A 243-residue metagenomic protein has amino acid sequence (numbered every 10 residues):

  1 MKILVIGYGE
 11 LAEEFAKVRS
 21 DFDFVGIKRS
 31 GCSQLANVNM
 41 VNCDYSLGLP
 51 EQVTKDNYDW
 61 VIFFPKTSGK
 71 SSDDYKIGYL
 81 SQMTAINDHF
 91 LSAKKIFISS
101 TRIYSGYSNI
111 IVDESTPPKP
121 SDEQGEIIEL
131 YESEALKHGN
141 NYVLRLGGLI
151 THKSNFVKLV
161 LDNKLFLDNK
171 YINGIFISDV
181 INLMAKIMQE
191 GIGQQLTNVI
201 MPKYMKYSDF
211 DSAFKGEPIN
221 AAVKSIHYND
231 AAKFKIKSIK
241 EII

Functional and structural regions predicted by a protein language model:
I3-G7: Conserved N-terminal Rossmann-fold NAD(P)-binding element of oxidoreductases
A12-E13: N-terminal Rossmann-fold NAD(P) dinucleotide-binding loop
N39-Q82: NAD(P)H-binding glycine-rich loop region in Rossmannoid oxidoreductase-like domains and their noncatalytic homologs
T84-P120: Conserved Rossmann-fold NAD(P)-dependent oxidoreductase catalytic core, especially the SDR/UDP-sugar
L130-H152: Conserved beta-loop-beta element that borders a ligand/cofactor-binding pocket
V143, L149, N155-L159, L165-M188: Substrate-positioning beta->alpha
I181-I226: Mid/C-terminal beta-alpha module of Rossmann-like enzyme folds, strongest in SDR-family dehydrogenases/epimerases
G216-I243: C-terminal amphipathic/interface module of NAD(P)-dependent oxidoreductases and related NAD-binding regulators
